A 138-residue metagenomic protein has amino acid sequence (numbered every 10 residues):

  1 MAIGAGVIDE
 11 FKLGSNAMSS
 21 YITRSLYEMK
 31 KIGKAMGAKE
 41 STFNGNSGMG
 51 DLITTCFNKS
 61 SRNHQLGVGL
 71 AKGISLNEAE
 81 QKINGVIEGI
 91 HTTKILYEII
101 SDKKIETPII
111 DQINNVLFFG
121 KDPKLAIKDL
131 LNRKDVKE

Functional and structural regions predicted by a protein language model:
M1-A5, D9-N16, T23-L26, K30 (+1 more regions): NAD(P)-dependent Rossmann-like dehydrogenase/reductase catalytic/cofactor-binding core
